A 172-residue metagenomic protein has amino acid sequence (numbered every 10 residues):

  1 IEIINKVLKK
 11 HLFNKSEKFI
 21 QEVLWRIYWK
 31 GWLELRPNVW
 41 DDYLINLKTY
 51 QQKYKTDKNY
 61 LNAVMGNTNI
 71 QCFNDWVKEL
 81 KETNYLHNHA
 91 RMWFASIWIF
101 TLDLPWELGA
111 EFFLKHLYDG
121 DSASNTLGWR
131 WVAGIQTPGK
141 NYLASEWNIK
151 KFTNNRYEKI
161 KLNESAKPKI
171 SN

Functional and structural regions predicted by a protein language model:
I1-N88, S96-N172: C-terminal catalytic domain of photolyase/cryptochrome flavoproteins, centering on the FAD-binding pocket
W93: Short, conserved phosphate-binding/catalytic loop or strand-edge motifs used in phosphoryl-/nucleotidyl-transfer
